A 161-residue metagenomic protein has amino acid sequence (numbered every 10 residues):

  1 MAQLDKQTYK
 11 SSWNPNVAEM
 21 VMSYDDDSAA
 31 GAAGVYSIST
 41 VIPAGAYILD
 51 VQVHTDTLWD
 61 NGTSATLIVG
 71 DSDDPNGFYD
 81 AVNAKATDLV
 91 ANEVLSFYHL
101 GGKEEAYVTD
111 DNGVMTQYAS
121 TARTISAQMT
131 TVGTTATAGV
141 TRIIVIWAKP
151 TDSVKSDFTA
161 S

Functional and structural regions predicted by a protein language model:
A2-S161: Surface-exposed, low-hydrophobicity beta-strand/loop segments enriched in small/polar/acidic residues
